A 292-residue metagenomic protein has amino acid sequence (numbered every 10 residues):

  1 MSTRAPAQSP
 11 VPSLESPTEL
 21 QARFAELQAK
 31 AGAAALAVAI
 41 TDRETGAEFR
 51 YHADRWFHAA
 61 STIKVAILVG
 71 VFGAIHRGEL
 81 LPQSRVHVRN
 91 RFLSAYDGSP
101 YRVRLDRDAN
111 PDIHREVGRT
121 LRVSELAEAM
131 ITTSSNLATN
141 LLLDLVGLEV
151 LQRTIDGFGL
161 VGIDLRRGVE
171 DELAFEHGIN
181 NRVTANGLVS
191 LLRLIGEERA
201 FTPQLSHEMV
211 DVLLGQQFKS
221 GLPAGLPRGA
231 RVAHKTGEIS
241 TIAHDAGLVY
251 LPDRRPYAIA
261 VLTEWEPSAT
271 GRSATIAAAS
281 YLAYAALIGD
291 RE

Functional and structural regions predicted by a protein language model:
P12-E26, K30, E48, L145-G147 (+3 more regions): Structured C-terminal helix/loop/strand segments within mature extracytoplasmic catalytic/sensor domains
S13-P17, W56-V65, R119-S124, I131-N136 (+5 more regions): Solvent-exposed, acidic/flexible segments
G32-F57: Short, conserved catalytic-motif segment at the N-terminal edge
A35-L36, R119-V123, T133, L137-L192 (+1 more regions): Mid-domain, small-residue-enriched loop/turn segments at the edges of structured enzyme/sensor domains
G46, H58-R91, M130, I259: Active-site SXXK
L81-R102, V146-G147: Acidic helix-start/capping segments at beta-turn-to-alpha-helix junctions
L93-N140: Conserved catalytic neighborhood of penicillin-recognizing serine enzymes
